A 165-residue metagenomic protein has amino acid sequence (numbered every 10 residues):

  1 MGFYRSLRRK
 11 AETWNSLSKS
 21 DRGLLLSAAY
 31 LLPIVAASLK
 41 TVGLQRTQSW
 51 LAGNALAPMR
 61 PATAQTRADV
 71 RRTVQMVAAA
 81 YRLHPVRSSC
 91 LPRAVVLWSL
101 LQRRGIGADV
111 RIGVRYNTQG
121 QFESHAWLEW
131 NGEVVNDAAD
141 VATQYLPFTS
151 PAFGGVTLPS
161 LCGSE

Functional and structural regions predicted by a protein language model:
M1-R60, M76-V86, R103, A138-A139 (+3 more regions): N-terminal accessory/pre-domain segments preceding catalytic cores
M59-D69: A glycine-rich, hydrophobic loop/mini-helix early in the fold
V70-M76: A short, contiguous structural element within a folded domain that forms the immediate neighborhood of a functional site
M76, V95-P159: Hydrophobic/aromatic-rich core segments of domains that either
R82-P92, V96: Active-site neighborhoods of divalent-metal-dependent phosphate/nucleic-acid chemistry enzymes
